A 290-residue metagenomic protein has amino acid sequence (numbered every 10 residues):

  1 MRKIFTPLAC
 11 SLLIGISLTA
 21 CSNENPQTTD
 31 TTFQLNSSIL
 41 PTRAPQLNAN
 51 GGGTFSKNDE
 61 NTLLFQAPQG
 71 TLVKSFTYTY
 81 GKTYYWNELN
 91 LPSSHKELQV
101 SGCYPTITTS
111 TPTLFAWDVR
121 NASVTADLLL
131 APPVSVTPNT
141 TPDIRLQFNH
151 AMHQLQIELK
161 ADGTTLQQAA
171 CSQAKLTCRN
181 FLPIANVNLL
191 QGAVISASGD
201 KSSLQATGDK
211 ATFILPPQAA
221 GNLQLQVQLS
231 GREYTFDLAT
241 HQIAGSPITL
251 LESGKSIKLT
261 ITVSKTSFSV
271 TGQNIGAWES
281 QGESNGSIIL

Functional and structural regions predicted by a protein language model:
M1-A9: Bacterial N-terminal signal peptides that target proteins for export
S17-A20: C-terminal motif of bacterial Sec signal peptides marking the signal peptidase cleavage site
N23-A170, T177, D200-K201, Q205-A211 (+4 more regions): Short, low-hydrophobicity acidic/polar segments
Q69-T77, Q167, L182-L190, S196 (+1 more regions): Surface-exposed loop/edge segments in extracytoplasmic proteins
K82-E88, V194-D200, Q242-K258: Short, surface-exposed linear segments at secondary-structure transitions and domain or protein termini
T111-W117, E233-Q242: Edge beta-strands of extracellular beta-sandwich domains
S172-I184: Short, surface-exposed alpha-helix to beta-strand junction/turn motifs within ectodomains of secreted and cell-envelope
Q242-L290: Hydrophilic extracytoplasmic domains
